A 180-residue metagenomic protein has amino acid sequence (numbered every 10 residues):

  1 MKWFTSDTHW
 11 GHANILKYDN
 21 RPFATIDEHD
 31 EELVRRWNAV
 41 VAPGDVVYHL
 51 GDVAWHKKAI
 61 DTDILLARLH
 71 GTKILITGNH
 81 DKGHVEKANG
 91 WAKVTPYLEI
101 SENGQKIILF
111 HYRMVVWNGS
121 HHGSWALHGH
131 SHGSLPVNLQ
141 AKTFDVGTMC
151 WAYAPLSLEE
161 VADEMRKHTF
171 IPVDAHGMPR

Functional and structural regions predicted by a protein language model:
M1-A24, P43, C150-R180: Acidic, histidine-bearing metal-coordination/catalytic regions of metal-dependent phosphoesterases
W3-T5, W10-S101: Core catalytic region of metal-dependent phosphoesterases/phosphodiesterases, especially metallo-beta-lactamase-like
N89-M178: Conserved beta-sheet core of the metallophosphoesterase superfamily
